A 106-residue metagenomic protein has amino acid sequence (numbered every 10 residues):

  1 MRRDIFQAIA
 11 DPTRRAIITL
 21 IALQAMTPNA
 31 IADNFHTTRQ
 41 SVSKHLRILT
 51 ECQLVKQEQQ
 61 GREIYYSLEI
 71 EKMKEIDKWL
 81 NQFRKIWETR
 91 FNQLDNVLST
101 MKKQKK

Functional and structural regions predicted by a protein language model:
M1, A8, T19-N34, R39 (+3 more regions): C-terminal regulatory/oligomerization modules of transcriptional regulators
F6-Q7, Y65: Short basic coil micro-motifs at the edges of alpha-helical modules that engage polyanionic partners
R15-I17: Pre-recognition alpha-helix immediately N-terminal to the DNA-recognition helix within helix-turn-helix or winged-helix
Q59-Y65: Short, Lys/Arg-rich nucleic-acid/phosphate-binding segment
